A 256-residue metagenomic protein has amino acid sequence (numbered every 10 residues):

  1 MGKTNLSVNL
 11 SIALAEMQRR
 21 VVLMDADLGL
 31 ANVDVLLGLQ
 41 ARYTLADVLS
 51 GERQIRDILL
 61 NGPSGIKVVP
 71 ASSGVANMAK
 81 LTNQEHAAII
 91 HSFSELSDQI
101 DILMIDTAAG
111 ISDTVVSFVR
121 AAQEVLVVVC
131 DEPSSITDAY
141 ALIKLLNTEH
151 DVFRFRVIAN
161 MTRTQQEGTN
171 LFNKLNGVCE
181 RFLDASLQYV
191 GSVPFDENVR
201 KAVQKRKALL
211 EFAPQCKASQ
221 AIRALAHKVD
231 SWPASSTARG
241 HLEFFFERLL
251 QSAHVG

Functional and structural regions predicted by a protein language model:
M1-D27: Walker A/P-loop phosphate-binding motif and the immediately C-terminal alpha-helix
L23-D98, V203-K205: P-loop/Walker-type NTP enzyme "switch/lid" segment
L28-L30, S73-A76, G110-I111, E132-S134 (+2 more regions): Conserved nucleotide-binding/hydrolysis micro-motifs of P-loop NTPases
S92-Q99, S112-S134: Inter-motif core of Ras-like GTPase G domains
C130, F155-T169, S192-V199, F212-P214: G-domain G4 guanine-recognition motif of GTPases
I136-V152: Conserved C-terminal guanine-recognition region of P-loop GTPase G domains, centered on the G4
L183-L210, A221-A224: Beta-strand-loop-alpha "switch" segments that mediate conformational coupling across diverse proteins
L209-G256: NTP-binding/hydrolysis catalytic cores, primarily Walker-type P-loop NTPases
